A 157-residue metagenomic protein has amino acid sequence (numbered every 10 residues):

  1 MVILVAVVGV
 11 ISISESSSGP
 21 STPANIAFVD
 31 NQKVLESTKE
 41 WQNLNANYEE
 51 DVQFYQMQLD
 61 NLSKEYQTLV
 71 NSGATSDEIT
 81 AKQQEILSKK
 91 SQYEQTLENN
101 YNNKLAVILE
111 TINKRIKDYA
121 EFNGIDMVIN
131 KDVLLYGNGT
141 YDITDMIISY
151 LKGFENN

Functional and structural regions predicted by a protein language model:
M1, G9-N157: Amphipathic, charged alpha-helical segments and their helix-to-coil junctions in extracytoplasmic/peripheral assemblies
